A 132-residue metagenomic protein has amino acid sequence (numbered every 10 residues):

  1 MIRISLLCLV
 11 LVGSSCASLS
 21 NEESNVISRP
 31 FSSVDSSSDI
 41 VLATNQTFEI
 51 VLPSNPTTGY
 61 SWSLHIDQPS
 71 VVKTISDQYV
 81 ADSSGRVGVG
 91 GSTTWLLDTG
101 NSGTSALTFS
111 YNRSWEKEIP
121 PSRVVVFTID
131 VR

Functional and structural regions predicted by a protein language model:
G13-S15: C-terminal motif of bacterial Sec signal peptides marking the signal peptidase cleavage site
A17-L19: Bacterial signal peptide processing site
N21-E49, N55: N-terminal edge beta-strand
T58, I66-D82: Short, solvent-exposed loop/linker segments at beta-strand-coil boundaries, enriched for Pro/Gly and Ser/Thr
V87-T94: Aromatic sugar-binding surface patches on proteins that engage polysaccharides or sugar-phosphate polymers
G100-S105: Glycine-centered tight-turn and secondary-structure capping sites
R113-I119: Short acidic/polar inter-strand loop motif in beta-rich domains
I129-V131: Interdomain boundary/hinge segments at the C-termini of tandem beta-sandwich modules
